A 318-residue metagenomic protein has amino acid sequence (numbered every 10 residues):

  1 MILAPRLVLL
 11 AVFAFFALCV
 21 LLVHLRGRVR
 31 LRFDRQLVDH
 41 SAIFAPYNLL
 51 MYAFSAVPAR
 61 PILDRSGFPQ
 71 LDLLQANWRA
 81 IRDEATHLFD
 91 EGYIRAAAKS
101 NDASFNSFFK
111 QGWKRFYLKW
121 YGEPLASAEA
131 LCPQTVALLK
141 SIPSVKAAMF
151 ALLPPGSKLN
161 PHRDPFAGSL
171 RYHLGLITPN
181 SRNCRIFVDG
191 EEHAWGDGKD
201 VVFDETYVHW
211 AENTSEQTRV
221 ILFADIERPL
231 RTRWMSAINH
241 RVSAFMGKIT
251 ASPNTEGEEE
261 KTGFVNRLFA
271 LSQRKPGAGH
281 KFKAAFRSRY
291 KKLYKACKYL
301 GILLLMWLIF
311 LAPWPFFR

Functional and structural regions predicted by a protein language model:
I2-M149, L153-R163, S181, V220 (+2 more regions): Fe(II)/2-oxoglutarate oxygenase catalytic core
K146, S157, L170-Y172, Y207: Short beta-strand or tight-loop elements that sit immediately N-terminal to catalytic metal-binding acidic residues
P154, P165-A167, V188, S215: A generic beta-sheet turn/junction motif
L159-H162, C184-I186, F203, H209-S215: Short beta-strand His + acidic residue motifs that chelate non-heme Fe in jelly-roll/DSBH and cupin folds
R171-L176, V202, Q217-T232: A short hydrophobic beta-strand segment most commonly corresponding to one strand of the jelly-roll/cupin
L176-D197: A short beta-strand-loop-beta hairpin characteristic of the jelly-roll/cupin
H193, V208-W210, T232-A237: Membrane-associated alpha-helix detector
A194-V208: Conserved metal-binding segment of the jelly-roll/cupin
